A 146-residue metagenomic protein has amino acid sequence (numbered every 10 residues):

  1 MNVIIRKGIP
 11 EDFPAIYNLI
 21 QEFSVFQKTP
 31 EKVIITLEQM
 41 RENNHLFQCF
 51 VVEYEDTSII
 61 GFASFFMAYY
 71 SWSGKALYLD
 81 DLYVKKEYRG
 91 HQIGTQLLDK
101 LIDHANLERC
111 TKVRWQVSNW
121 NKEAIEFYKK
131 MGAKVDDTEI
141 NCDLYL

Functional and structural regions predicted by a protein language model:
K7-F13, N18-G74, L98, H104 (+1 more regions): Acetyl-CoA-dependent GNAT
L82-R89: A short, internal acetyl-CoA/4′-phosphopantetheine-binding micro-motif in the GNAT/acyltransferase core
G90-D103, K130: Conserved acetyl-CoA-binding loop-helix of GNAT-fold acetyltransferases
T95, N119-T138: Conserved active-site alpha-helix within GNAT-family acetyltransferase domains
N106-Q116: Conserved GNAT acetyl-CoA-binding A-motif
W115-A124, D143-L146: Conserved beta-strand-loop-alpha-helix junction that forms the acyl-donor binding cleft
